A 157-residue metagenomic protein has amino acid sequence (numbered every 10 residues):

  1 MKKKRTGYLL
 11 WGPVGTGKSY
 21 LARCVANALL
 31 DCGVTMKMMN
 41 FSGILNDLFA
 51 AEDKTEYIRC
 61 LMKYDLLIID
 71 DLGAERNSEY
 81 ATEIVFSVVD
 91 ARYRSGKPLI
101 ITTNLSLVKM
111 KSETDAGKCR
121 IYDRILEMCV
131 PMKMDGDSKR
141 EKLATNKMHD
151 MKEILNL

Functional and structural regions predicted by a protein language model:
K2-K3, L30-D31, R59-M62, D90-S95 (+1 more regions): Conserved catalytic network of the ASCE P-loop NTPase/AAA+ motor domain
K4-A22: Walker A/P-loop nucleotide-binding motif
R5, L30-L66, R76-E83: Short glycine-rich substrate-engagement loop in P-loop NTPases that contacts/grips substrate
Y20-C32: P-loop NTPase Walker A phosphate-binding motif
Y20-R23, A51-T55, I125: Short acidic/polar alpha-helix capping motifs at helix-coil junctions
I44-A51, L72-L157: Replace "adjacent to P-loop NTPase cores in ATP/GTP-dependent enzymes" with "adjacent to NTP-binding cores
